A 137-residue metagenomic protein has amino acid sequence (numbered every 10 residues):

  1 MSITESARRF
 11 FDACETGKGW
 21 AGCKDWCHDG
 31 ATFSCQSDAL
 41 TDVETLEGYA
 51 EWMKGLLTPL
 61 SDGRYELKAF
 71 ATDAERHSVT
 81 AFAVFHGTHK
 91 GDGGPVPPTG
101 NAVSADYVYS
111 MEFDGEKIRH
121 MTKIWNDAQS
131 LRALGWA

Functional and structural regions predicted by a protein language model:
M1-A137: C-terminal and inter-domain tail/linker signature
